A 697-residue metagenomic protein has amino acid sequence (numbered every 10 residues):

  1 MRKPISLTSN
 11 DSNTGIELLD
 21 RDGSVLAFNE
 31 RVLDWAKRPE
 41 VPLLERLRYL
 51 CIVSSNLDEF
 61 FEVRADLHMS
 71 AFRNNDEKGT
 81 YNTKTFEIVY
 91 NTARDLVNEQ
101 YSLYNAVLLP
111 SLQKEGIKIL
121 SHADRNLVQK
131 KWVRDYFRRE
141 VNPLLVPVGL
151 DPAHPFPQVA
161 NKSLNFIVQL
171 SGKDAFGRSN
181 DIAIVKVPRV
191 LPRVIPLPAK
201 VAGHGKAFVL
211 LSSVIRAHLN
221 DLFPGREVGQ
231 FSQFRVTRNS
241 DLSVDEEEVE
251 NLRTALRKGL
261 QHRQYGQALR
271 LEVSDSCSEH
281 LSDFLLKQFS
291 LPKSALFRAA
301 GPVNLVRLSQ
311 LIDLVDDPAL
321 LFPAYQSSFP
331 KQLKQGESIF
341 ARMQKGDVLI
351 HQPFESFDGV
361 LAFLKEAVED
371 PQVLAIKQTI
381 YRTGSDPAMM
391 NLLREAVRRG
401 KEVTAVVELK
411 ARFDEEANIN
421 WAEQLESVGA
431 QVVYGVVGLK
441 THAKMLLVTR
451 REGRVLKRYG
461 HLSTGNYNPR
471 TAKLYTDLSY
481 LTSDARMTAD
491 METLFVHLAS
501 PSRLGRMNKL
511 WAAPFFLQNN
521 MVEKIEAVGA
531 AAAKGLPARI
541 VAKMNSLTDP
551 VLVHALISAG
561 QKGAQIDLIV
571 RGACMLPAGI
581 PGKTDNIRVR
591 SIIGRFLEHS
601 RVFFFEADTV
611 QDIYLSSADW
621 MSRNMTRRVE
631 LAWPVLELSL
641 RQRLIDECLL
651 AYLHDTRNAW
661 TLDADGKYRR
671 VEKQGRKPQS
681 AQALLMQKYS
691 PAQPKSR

Functional and structural regions predicted by a protein language model:
M1-I540, S558, K562, C574-R697: N-terminal localization/anchoring segments of enzymes in phospholipid and broader phosphate metabolism
P550-I557: Glycine/threonine-rich ATP-lid/beta-loop region of ATP-binding domains
Q565-I569: Hydrophobic alpha/beta core scaffold segments
